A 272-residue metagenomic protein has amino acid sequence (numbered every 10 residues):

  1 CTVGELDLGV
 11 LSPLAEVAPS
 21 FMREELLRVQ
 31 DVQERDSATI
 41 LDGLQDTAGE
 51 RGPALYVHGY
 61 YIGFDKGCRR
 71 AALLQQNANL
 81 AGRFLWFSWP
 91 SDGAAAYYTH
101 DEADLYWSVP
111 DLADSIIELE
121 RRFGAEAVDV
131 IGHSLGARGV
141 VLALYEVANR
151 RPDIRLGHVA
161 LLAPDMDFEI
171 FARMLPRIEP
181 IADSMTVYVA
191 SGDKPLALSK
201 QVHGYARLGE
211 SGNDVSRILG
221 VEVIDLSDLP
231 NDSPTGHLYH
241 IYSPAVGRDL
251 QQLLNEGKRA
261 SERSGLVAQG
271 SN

Functional and structural regions predicted by a protein language model:
C1-A48, C68-A72, Q76-A127, L144-H158 (+1 more regions): Lipolytic serine-hydrolase domain surface
R51-G59: Short beta-strand element of the alpha/beta-hydrolase
V57-H58, H133, L162-P164: Short His-Asn-centered micro-motif
G59-Y61, E102: Flexible, glycine/proline-enriched loop segments at strand-loop-helix junctions that form or flank small-ligand binding
I62-G67: Short substrate-entry loop that stabilizes the transition state in hydrolases
L112, G132-G136, V140: Gly/Ala-rich beta-loop-alpha elbow adjacent to hydrolase catalytic centers
